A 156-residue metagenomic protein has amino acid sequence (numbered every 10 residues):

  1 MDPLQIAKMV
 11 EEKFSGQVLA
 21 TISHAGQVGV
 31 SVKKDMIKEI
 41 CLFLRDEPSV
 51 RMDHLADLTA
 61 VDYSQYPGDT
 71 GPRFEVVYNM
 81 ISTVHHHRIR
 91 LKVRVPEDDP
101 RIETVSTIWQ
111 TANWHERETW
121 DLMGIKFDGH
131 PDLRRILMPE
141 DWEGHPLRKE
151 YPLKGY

Functional and structural regions predicted by a protein language model:
M1-Y156: Terminal low-complexity/charged segments
